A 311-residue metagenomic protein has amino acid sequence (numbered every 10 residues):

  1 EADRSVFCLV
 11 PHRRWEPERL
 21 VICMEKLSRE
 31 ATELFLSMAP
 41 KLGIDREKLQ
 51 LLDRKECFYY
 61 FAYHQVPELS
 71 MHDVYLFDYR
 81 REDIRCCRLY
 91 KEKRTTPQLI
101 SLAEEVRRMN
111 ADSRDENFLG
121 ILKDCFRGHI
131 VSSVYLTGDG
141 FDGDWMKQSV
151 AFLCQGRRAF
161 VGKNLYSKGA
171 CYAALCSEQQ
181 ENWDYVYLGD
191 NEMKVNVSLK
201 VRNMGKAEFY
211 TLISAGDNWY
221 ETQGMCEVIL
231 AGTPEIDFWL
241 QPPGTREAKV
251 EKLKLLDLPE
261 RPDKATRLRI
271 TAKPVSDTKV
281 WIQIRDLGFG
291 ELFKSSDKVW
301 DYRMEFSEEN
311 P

Functional and structural regions predicted by a protein language model:
E1-A31, E105-L119, D124: Conserved phosphate-binding loops in N-terminal lobes of ATP-dependent enzymes of the actin/Hsp70/sugar-kinase
E16-C57: Glycine-rich phosphate-binding loop and adjoining helix at the ATP-binding site of ATP-dependent phosphoryl-transfer
V21-A31, K123-A151, G162-K163: Glycine-rich phosphate-binding loops at beta-strand->alpha-helix junctions
D45-Y75, K168-V186, P262: Conserved phosphate-binding catalytic cores of ATP/NTP-utilizing and phosphoryl-transfer enzymes
Y60-L99, T266-R285: Gly/Thr-rich phosphate-binding beta-strand-loop-beta motif of the actin/hexokinase/Hsp70
R88-E116, L292-E308: Short glycine-rich, Thr/Ser-proximal phosphate-binding strand/loop in the N-terminal lobe of ATP-dependent enzymes
L165, Y172-D257, R267: Acidic, glycine/GT-rich loop-and beta-edge segments that sit at the periphery of enzyme/chaperone cores
L268-P311: Generic C-terminus detector
